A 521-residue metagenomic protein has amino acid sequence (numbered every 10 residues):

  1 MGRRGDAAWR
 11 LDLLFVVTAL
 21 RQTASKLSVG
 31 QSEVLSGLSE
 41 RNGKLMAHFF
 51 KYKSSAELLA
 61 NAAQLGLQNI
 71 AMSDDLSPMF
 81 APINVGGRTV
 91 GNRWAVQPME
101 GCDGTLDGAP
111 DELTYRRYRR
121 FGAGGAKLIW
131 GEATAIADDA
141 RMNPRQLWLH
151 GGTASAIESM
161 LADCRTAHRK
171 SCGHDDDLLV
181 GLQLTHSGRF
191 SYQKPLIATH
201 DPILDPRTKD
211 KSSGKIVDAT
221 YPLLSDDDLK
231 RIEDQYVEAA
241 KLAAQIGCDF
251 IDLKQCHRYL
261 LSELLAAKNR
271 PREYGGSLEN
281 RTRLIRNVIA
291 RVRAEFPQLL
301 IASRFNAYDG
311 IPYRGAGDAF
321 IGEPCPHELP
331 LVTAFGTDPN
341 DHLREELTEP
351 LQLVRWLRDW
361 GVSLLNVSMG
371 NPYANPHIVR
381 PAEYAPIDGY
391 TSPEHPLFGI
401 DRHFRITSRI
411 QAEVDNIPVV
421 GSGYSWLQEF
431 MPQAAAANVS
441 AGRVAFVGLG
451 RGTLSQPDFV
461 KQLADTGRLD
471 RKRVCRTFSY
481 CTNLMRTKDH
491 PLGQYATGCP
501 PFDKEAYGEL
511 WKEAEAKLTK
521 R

Functional and structural regions predicted by a protein language model:
G2-G5, G30: Residue-identity detector for glycine
G5-D6, V90: Acidic, low-complexity intrinsically disordered regions
L14-F15, L20-R521: Flavin-dependent oxidoreductase catalytic cores
